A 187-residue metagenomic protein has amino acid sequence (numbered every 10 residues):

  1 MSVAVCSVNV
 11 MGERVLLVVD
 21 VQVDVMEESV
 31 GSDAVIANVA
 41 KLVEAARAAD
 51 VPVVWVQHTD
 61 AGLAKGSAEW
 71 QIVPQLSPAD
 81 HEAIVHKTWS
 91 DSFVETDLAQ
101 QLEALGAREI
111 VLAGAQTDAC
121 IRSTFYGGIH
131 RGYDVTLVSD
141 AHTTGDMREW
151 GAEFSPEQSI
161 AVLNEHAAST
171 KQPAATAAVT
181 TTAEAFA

Functional and structural regions predicted by a protein language model:
S2-V15, A37, K41-A49, A61-A187: Active-site-adjacent betaalpha module
V15-V21: N-terminal nucleotide-binding beta1-loop-alpha1 segment
Q22-E27: Short acidic, Gly/Ser-rich segments with clustered Asp/Glu that frequently serve as metal-coordination loops in enzyme
S29-A34, L63: Short glycine-enriched, charge-decorated loop/helix-capping segments at active-site entrances that position
V51-V53: Contiguous alpha-helical scaffold segments within structured protein domains that host functional hotspots
H58: Conserved H-loop
